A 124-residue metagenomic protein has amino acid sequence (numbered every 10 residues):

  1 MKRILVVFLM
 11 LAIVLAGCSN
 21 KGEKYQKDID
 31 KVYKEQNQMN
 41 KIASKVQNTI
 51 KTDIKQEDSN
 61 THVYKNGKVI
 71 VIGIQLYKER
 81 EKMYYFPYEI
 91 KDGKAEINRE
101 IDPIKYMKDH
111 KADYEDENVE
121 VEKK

Functional and structural regions predicted by a protein language model:
M1-I4, F8-L9: Positively charged n-region of N-terminal signal peptides that target proteins for export
R3, K24-K27, N37, D92: Intrinsic disorder/low-complexity segments enriched in polar/small residues
L9-M10, A95: Enrichment for repetitive, rod-forming helical segments
M10-L11, A43, D116-N118: Low-complexity, intrinsically disordered short peptide segments enriched in small/polar/basic residues
I13-G17: C-terminal motif of bacterial Sec signal peptides marking the signal peptidase cleavage site
C18-G22: Bacterial signal peptide processing site
K27-V46: Post-signal peptide N-terminal segment of mature Sec-exported envelope proteins
Q47-K124: Extracytoplasmic electrostatic interaction patches
